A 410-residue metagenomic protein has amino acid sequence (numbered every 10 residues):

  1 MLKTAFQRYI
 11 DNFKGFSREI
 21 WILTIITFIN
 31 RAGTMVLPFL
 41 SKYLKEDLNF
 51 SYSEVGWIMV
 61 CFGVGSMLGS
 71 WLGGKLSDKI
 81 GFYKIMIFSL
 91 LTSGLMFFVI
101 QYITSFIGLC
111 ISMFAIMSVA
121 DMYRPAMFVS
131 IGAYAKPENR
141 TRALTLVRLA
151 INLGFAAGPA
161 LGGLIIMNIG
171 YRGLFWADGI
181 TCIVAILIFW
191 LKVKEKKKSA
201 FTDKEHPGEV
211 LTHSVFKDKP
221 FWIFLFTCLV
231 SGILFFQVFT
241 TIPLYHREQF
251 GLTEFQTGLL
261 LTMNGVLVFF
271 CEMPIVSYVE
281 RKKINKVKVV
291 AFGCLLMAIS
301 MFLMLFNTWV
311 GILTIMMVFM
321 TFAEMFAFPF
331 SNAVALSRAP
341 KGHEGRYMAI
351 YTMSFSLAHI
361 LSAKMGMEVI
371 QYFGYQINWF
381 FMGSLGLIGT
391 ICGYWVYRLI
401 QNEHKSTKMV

Functional and structural regions predicted by a protein language model:
M1-S17, K194-L225: Juxtamembrane intracellular "pre-TM" segments in multi-pass secondary transporters
R18-M59, W222-I223, T227, G232-F250 (+1 more regions): Helix-loop boundary and gating motifs at the non-cytosolic
M35, G63-M67, W71, F155-A156 (+2 more regions): Residue-level signature of mid-helix packing/kink "hotspots" within the transmembrane helices of 12-pass Major
S70-G81, E272-I284: Helix-to-loop junctions at the C-terminal end of transmembrane segments in multipass secondary transporters
K79-S89, R281-C294: Cytoplasmic membrane-interface "Motif A"-like loop-to-helix N-cap segments of 12-TM Major Facilitator Superfamily
L91-T104, L295-N307: C-terminal ends and interior cores of transmembrane alpha-helices in multi-pass membrane transporters/permeases
F114-I151: Cytoplasmic helix-loop-helix junction between adjacent transmembrane helices in 12-TM secondary transporters
M167-I180, E368-G386: A membrane-interface helix-boundary motif in multi-pass transporters
